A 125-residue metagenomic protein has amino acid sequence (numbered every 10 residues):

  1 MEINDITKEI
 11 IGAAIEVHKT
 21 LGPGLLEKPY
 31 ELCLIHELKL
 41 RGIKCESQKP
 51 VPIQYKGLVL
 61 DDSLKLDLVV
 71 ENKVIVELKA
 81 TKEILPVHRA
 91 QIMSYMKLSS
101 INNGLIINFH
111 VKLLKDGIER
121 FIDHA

Functional and structural regions predicted by a protein language model:
M1-K44, K115, R120-A125: Solvent-exposed, charged helical/coil patches that constitute nucleic-acid or partner-interaction surfaces
G22, L66-I84, Y95: Conserved catalytic cores of phosphodiester-cleaving nucleases, focusing on short active-site segments
K39-K56: A short acidic/basic microdomain associated with nuclease active sites
C45, L60, I75-V76: Short, isolated positions in well-ordered beta-strands
Y55-V59, K115: Acidic pyrophosphate-coordinating catalytic loop
V59-L66: Basic/aromatic recognition patch in beta-strand/loop cores that engages polyanionic ligands
K79-A125: Nucleic-acid nuclease catalytic cores
